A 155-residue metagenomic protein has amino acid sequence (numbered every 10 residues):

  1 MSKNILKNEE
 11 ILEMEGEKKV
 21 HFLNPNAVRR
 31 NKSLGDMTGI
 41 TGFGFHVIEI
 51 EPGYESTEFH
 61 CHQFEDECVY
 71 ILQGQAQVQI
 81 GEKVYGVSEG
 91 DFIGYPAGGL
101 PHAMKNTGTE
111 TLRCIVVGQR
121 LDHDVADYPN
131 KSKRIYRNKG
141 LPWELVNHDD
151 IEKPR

Functional and structural regions predicted by a protein language model:
M1-G42, D127-R155: A short, N-terminal "cap"/entry segment at the start of jelly-roll beta-barrel domains of the cupin/DSBH fold
V28-S33, H46-H62, A97: Conserved short histidine dyad/triad with adjacent acidic residue
G39, A97-D124: Ligand-binding loop in jelly-roll beta-barrel domains
V47-E51, C61-Q79, V117-L121: Short, conserved beta-strand element in jelly-roll/cupin
C68, Q75-Q77, V84, P101 (+1 more regions): Structural motif
E82-A97: Short acidic-glycine-tyrosine-enriched beta hairpin
